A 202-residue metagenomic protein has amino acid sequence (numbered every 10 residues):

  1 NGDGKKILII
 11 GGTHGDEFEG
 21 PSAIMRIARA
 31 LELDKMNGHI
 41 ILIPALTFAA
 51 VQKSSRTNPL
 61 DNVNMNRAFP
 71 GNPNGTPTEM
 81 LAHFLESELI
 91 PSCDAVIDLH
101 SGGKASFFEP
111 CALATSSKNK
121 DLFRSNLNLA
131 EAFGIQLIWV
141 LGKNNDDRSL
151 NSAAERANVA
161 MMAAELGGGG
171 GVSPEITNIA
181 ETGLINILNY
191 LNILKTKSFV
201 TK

Functional and structural regions predicted by a protein language model:
N1-K202: Structured catalytic-domain cores with a bias toward divalent-metal coordination
